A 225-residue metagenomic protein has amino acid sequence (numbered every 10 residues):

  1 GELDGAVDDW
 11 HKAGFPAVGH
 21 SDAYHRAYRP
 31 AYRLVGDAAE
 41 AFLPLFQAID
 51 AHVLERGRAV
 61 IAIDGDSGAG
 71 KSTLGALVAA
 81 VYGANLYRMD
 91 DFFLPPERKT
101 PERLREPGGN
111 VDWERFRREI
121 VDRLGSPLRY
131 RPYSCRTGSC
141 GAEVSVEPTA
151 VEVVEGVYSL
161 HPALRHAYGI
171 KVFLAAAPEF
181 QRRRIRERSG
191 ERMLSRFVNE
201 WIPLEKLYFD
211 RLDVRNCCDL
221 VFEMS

Functional and structural regions predicted by a protein language model:
G1, V7-P16, H161, G190-S225: Small-molecule kinase domains that catalyze NTP-dependent phosphoryl transfer to phosphate-bearing small molecules
G1-A41: Charged, amphipathic alpha-helical linker segments immediately N-terminal to NTP-binding catalytic cores
F42-L54: Pre-Walker A adenine-sensing motif
D66: P-loop (Walker A) phosphate-binding loop of NTP-binding proteins
K71: Conserved lysine of the Walker
L74: Hydrophobic positions on the alpha1 helix immediately C-terminal to the Walker A/P-loop
N85-R88, L94-S145, V151: Conserved nucleotide-sensing/catalytic segment adjacent to the nucleotide-binding pocket in NTP-handling enzymes
S139-R188: ATP-dependent NMP and nucleoside kinases share a basic, alpha-helical "lid"
